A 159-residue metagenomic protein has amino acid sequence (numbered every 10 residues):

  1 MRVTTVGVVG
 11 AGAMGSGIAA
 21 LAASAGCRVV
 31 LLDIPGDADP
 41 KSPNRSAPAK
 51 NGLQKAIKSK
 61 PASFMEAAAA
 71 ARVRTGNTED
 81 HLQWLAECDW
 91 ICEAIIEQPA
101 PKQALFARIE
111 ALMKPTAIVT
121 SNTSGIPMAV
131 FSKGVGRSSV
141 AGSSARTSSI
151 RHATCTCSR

Functional and structural regions predicted by a protein language model:
R2-T5, A70, C88, T116: Phosphate-coordination loops involved in phosphoryl transfer and adenosine-cofactor binding
A11-G12: Glycine-rich Rossmann-fold phosphate-binding loop(s) that bind the pyrophosphate of adenine dinucleotide cofactors
G15-S16: N-terminal Rossmann-fold NAD(P) dinucleotide-binding loop
A19, A23-S24: Gly/Ala-rich phosphate-binding loop of Rossmann-like dinucleotide-binding domains, activating on the conserved
V30, I34-D89, A100: Conserved N-terminal Rossmann-fold NAD(P) cofactor-binding segment
W90-S132: ADP-ribose/adenylate-binding Rossmann-like module
I118-R159: Rossmann-fold dinucleotide-binding core
